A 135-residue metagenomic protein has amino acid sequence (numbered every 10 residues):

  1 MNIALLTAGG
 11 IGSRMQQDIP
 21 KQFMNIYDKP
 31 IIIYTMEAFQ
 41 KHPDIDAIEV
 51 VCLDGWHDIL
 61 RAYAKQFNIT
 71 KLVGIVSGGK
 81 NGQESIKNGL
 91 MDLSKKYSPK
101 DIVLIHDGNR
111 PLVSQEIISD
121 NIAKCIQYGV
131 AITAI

Functional and structural regions predicted by a protein language model:
N2-D58: N-terminal glycine-rich phosphate-binding loop and ensuing alpha1 helix
T7, V51-C52, S77-G78, I105 (+1 more regions): Small/polar loops that bind or transfer phosphate-bearing groups
G10-S13, K29, G79-K80, L90 (+1 more regions): Gly/Ser/Thr-rich helix-start
M15, L60-A64, N121: Hydrophobic packing residues within well-ordered alpha-helices of enzyme cores
K21-N25, F67, D120-I122: Glycine-rich, phosphate-binding/catalytic loops in enzymes
F23, I75, V130-I132: Conserved beta-strand scaffold positions in the cores of enzyme catalytic domains, especially in NTP/NDP-utilizing
I33-K100: Conserved N-terminal catalytic core of the sugar/cofactor nucleotidyltransferase
G82-I135: Conserved beta-loop-beta/alpha segment of the NTase-like Rossmann-fold superfamily that binds/positions NTPs
